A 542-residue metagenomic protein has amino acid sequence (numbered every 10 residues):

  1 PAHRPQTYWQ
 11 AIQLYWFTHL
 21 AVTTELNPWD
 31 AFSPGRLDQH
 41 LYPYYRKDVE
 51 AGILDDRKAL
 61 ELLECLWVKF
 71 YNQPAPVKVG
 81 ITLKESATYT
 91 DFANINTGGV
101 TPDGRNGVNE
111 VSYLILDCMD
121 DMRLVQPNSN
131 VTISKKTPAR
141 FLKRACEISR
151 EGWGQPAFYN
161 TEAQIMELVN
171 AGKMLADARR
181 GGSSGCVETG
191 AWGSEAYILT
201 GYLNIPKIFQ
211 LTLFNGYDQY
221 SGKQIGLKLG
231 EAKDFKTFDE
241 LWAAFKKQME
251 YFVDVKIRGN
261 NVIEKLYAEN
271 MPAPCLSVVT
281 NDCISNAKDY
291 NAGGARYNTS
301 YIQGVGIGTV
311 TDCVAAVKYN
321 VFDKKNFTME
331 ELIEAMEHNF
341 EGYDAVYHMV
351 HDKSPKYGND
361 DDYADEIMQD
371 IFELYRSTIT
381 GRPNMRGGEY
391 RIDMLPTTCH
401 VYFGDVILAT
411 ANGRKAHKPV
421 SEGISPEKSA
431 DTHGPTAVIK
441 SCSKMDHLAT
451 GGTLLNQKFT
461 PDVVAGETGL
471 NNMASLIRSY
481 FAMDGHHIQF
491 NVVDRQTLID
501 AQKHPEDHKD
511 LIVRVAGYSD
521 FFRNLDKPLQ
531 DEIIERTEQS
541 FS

Functional and structural regions predicted by a protein language model:
P1-G308, C313-S542: Conserved catalytic cores of very large enzyme subunits
